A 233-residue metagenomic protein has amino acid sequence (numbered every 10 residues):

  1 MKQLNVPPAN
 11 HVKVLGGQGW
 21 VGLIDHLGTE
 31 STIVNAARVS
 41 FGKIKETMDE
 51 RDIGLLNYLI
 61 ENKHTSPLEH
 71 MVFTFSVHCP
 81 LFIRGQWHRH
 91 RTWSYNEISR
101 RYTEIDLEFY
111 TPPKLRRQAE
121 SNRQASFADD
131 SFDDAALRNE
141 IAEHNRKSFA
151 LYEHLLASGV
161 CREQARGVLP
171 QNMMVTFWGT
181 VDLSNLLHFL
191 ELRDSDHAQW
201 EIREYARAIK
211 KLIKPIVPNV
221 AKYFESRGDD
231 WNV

Functional and structural regions predicted by a protein language model:
M1-V233: Family-specific signature for flavin-dependent thymidylate synthase
